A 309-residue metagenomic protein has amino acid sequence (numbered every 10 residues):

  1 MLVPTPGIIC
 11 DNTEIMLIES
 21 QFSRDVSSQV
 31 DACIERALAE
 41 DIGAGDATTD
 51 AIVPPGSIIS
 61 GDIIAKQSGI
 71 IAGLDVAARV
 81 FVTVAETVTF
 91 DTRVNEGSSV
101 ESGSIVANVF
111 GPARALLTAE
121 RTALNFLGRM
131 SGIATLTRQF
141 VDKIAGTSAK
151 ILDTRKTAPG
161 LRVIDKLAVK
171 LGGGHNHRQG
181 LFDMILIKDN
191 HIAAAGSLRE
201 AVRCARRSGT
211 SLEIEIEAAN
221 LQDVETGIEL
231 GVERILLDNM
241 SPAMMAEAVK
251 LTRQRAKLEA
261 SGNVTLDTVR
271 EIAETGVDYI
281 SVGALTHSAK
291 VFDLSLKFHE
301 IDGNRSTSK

Functional and structural regions predicted by a protein language model:
M1-E14, S306-K309: N-terminal amphipathic/basic-hydrophobic helices that include classical n-h-c signal peptides and signal-anchor
I8-C10, I15-L230, R234, A243-L251 (+3 more regions): Acidic/glycine-rich phosphate/pyrophosphate-binding loops and surrounding catalytic core that coordinate Mg2+
N239, G262, A284-L285: Short secondary-structure boundary segments
S261-G262, I280, K297: Cytosolic regulatory modules rich in charged/polar residues
G262-T268: Small/polar glycine-rich anion-binding or flexible loop at a beta-alpha turn
A284-R305, K309: Short, charged, intrinsically disordered terminal tails
